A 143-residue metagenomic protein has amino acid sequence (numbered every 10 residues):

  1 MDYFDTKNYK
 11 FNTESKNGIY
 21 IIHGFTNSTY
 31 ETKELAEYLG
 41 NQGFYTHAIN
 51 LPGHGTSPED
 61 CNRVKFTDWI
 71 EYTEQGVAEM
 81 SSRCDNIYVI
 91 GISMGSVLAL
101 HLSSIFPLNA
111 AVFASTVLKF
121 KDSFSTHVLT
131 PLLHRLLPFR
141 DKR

Functional and structural regions predicted by a protein language model:
M1-N17: Short beta-strand-to-loop junctions in surface cap/lid or active-site-entrance loops
Y20-G24: The conserved beta1-alpha1 loop
T26-E37: The serine-hydrolase catalytic nucleophile loop
A36-P58: Conserved alpha/beta-hydrolase
S57-R83, Y88: Catalytic nucleophile-loop/oxyanion-hole region of alpha/beta-hydrolase and closely related hydrolase-like folds
G91-G95, A99: Gly/Ala-rich beta-loop-alpha elbow adjacent to hydrolase catalytic centers
N109, T116-R143: The alpha/beta-hydrolase serine catalytic core
